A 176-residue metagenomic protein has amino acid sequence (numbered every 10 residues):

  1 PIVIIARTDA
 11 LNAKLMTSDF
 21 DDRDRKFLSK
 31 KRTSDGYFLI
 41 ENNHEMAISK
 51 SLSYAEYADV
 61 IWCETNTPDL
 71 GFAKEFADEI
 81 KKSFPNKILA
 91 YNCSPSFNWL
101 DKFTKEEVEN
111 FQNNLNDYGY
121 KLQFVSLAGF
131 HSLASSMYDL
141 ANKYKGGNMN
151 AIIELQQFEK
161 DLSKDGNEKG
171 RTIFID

Functional and structural regions predicted by a protein language model:
P1-Y91, P95-F97, T104-F124, Y138 (+1 more regions): Alpha/beta enzyme core
P95-S96, K105-E106, N110-D176: Extended, intrinsically disordered, low-complexity segments
